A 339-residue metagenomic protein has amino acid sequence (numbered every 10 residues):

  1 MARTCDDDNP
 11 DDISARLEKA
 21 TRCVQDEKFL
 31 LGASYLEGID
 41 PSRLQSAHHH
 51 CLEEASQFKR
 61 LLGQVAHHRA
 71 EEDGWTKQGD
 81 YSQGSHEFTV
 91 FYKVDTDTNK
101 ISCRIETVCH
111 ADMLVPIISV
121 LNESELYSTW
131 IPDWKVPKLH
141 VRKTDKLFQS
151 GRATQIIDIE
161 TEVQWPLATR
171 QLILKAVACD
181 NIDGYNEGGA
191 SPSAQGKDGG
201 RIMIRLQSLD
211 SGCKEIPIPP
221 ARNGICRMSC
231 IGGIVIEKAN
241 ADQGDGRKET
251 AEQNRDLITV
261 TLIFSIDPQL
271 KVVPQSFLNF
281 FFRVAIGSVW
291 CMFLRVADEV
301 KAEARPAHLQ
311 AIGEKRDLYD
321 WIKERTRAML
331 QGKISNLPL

Functional and structural regions predicted by a protein language model:
A2-L339: Eukaryotic helix-grip
